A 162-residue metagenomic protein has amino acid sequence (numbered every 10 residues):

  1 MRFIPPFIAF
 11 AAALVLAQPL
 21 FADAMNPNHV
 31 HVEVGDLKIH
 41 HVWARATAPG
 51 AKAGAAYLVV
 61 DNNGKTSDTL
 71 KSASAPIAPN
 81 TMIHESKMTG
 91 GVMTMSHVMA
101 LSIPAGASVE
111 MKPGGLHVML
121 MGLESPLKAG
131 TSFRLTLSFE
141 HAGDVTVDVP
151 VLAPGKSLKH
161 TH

Functional and structural regions predicted by a protein language model:
M1-I8: Bacterial N-terminal signal peptides that target proteins for export
A9-F10, A53: Hydrophobic alpha-helical segments
A12, A17-P19: N-terminal signal peptide c-region/cleavage motif recognized by signal peptidases
D23-H162: Compact, glycine-rich, soluble single-domain proteins
